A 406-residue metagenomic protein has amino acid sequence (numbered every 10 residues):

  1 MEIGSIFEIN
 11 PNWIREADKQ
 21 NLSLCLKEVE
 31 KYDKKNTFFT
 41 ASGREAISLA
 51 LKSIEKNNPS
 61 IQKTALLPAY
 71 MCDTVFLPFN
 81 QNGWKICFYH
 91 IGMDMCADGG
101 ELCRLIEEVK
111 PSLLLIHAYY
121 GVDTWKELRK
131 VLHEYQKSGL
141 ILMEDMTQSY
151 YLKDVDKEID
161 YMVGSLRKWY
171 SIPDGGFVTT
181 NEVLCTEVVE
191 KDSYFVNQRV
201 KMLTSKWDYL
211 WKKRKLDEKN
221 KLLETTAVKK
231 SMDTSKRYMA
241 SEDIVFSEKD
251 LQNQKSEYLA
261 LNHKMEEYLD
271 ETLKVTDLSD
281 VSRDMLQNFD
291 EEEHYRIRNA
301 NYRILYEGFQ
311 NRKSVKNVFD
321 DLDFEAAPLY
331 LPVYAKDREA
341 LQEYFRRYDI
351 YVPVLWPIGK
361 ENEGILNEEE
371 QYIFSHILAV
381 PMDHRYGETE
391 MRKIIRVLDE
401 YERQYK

Functional and structural regions predicted by a protein language model:
M1-S60, E267, E293, D399-K406: Conserved PLP-binding active-site segment in aminotransferase class I/II-type PLP enzymes
I3-G4, K34-F38, G43, M71 (+2 more regions): PLP-dependent aminotransferase class I/II
D33, N82-W84, S138, K157-E158: Short, structured coil segments at secondary-structure junctions
L51-V109: Conserved PLP-anchoring active-site segment centered on the Schiff-base-forming lysine
Y70-D73, M146-D154, D337-R338: Short, polar loop motifs at secondary-structure junctions
M95-E187, N197, D383: Active-site phosphate-binding strand-loop segment of PLP-dependent enzymes
